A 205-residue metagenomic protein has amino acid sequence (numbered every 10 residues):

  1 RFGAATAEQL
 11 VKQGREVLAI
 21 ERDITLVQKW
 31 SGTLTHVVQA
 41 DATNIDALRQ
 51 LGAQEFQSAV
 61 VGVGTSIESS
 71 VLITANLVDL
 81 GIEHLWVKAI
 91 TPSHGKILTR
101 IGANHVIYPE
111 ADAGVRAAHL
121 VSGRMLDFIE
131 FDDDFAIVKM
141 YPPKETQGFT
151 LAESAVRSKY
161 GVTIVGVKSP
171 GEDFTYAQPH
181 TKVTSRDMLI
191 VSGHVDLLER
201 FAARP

Functional and structural regions predicted by a protein language model:
R1-P205: Cytosolic regulatory regions of ion transport systems
